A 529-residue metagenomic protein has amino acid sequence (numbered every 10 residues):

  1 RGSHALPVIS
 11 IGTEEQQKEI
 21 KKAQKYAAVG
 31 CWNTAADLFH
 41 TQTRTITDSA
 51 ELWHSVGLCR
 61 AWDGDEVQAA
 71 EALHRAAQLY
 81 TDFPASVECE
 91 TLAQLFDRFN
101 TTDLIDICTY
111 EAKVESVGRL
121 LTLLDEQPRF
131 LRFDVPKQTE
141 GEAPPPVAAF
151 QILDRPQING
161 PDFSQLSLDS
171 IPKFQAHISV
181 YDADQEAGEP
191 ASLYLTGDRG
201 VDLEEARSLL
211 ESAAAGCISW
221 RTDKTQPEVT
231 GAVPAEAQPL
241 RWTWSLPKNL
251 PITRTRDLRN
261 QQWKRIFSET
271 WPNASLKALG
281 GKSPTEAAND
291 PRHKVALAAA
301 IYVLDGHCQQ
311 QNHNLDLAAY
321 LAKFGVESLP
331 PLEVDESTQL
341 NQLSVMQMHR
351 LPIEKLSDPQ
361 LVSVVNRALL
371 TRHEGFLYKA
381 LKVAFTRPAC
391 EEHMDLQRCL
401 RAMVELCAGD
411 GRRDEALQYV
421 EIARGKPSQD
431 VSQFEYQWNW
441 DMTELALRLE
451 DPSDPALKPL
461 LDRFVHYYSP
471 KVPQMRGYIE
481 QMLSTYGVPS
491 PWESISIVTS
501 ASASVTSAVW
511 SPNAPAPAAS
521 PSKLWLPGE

Functional and structural regions predicted by a protein language model:
I9-T45, V345-K379, V383: Alpha-helical segment of the N-proximal tetratricopeptide repeat
E14-Q17, K21, E51, S55-C59 (+4 more regions): "A position-specific structural signal for the A-helix of alpha-solenoid helical repeats
E15, Q24-C31, R60-G64, Q68 (+3 more regions): Hydrophobic/aromatic side-chain positions at a characteristic register within alpha-helices of tetratricopeptide repeats
L38-H40, Q68-A76, C108, G375-T386 (+3 more regions): Alpha-helical repeat scaffolds
T47-W53, Q78-L92, T222-D223, A389-R398 (+3 more regions): Boundary/linker segments of alpha-helical solenoid repeat arrays
A61-A72, F83, Q94-E115, E405-Q418 (+2 more regions): Alpha-helical linker/edge segments of TPR/alpha-solenoid repeat scaffolds and analogous pre-/post-domain helices
E90-Q175: Short Lys/Arg-enriched alpha/beta "domain-start" segment
L279, S504-E529: Short acidic, low-complexity intrinsically disordered linear motifs used for protein-protein interactions
